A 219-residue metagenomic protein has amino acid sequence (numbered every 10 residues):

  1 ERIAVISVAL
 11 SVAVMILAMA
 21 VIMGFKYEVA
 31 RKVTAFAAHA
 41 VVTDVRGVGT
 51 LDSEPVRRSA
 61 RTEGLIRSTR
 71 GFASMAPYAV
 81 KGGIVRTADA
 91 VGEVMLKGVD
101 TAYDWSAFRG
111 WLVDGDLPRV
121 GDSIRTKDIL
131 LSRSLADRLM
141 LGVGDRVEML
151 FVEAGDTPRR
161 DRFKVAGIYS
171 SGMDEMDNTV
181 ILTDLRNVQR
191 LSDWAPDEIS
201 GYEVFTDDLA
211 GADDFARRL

Functional and structural regions predicted by a protein language model:
E1-L10: N-terminal signal-anchor/signal peptide hydrophobic helix marking the start of the first transmembrane segment
A9, T34, A88, W194-D197: Short, flexible turn/loop "capping" segments at secondary-structure junctions
A13, L17-M95, D116-I124: Hydrophobic, regular-secondary-structure patches
A38-A40, K127, E198-Y202: Short amphipathic alpha-helical segments
V42, K97, I129, M149 (+3 more regions): Preference for bulky hydrophobic residues occupying beta-strand positions in well-ordered beta-sheet regions
R46, D100-A102, Y169, A210: A generic structural motif
G64-M75, V80-K164, R190-S192: Short acidic/glycine-enriched loop/turn elements at secondary-structure junctions
E153-L219: Mechanotransmission and gating elements of multispan inner-membrane complexes involved in transport and envelope
